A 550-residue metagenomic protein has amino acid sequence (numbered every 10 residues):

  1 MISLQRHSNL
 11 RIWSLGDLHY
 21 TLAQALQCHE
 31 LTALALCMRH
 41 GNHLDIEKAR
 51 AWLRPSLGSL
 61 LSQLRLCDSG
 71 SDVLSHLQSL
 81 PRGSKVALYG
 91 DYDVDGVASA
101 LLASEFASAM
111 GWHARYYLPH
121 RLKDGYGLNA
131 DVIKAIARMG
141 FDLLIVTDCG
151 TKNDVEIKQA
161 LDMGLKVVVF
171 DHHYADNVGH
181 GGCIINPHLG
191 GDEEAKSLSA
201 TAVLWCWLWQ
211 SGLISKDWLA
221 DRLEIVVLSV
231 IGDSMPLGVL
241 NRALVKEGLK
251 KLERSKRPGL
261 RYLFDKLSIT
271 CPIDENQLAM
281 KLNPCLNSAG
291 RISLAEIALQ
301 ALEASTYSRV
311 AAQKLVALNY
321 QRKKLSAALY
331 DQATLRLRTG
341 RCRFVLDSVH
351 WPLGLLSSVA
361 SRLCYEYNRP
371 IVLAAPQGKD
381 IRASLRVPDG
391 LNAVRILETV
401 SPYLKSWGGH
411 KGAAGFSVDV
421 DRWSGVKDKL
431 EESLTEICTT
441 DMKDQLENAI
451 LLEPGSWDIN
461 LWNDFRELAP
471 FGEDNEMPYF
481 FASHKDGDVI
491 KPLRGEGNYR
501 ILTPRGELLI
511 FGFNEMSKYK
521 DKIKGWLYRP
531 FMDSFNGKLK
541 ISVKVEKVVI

Functional and structural regions predicted by a protein language model:
H7-L143, D162-M163, H180, G212-G425 (+4 more regions): Hydrophobic helix-and-loop "lid/oligomerization" segment in the mid-to-C-terminal part of catalytic domains
D93, K123, C149-K152, N536: Acidic, metal-coordinating catalytic cores used for nucleic-acid/nucleotide bond scission and strand-transfer chemistry
A137, V146-L161, L165-M235: Conserved phosphate-handling catalytic cores of large alpha/beta enzymes
R422-K429, L493, K520-I550: OB-fold single-stranded nucleic acid-binding module
E436-D444, G472: Intein/HINT protein-splicing elements and their conserved insertion hotspots or analogous self-processing inserts
I450-E507: Accessory interdomain/linker segments of ATP-dependent helicases and helicase-like nucleic-acid enzymes that mediate
P504-K518: Beta-strand/loop nucleic-acid-binding surfaces
